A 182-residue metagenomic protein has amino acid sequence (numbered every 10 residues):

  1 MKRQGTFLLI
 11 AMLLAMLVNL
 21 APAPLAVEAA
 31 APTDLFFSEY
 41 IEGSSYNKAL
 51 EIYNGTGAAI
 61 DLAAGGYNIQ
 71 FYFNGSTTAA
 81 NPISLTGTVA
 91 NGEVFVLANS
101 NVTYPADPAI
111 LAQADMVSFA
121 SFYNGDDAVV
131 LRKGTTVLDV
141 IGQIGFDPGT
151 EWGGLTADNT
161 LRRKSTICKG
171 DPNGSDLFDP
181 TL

Functional and structural regions predicted by a protein language model:
M1-I10: Bacterial N-terminal signal peptides that target proteins for export
L9-A21: Bacterial N-terminal signal peptides
P24-N74, S121-N124: A structural motif detector for short, solvent-exposed N-terminal "entry" segments of globular domains
L35, F95-F119: Charged, amphipathic alpha-helical segments
E42-S45, N54-A59, F73-T77, S100-Y104 (+3 more regions): Acidic glycine-/aspartate-rich tracts in secreted/extracellular proteins
N47-G57, G92, A128-L131, L161: Buried hydrophobic-core signal for structured, non-transmembrane domains
A79-P105: Intrinsically disordered, low-complexity Pro/Gly/Ser/Thr-rich segments with frequent PxxP/GP/PP motifs and embedded
D115-L182: Conserved beta-structured recognition patch
